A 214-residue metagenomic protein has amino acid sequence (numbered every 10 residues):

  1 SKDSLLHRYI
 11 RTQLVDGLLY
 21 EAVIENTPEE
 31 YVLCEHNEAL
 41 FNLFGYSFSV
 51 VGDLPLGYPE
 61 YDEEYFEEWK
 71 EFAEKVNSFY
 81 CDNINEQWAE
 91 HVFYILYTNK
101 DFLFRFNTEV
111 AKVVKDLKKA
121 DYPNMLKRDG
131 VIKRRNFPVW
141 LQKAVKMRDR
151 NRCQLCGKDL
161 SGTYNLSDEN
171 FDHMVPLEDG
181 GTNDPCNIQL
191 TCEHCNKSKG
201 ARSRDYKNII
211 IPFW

Functional and structural regions predicted by a protein language model:
S1-D129, K207-W214: Extended charged
V110-K158: Short, charged surface segments at domain edges that flank catalytic/cofactor-binding sites
G157, E193-N196: Cys/His-coordinated zinc-binding microdomains
K158-L190, D205, I210-I211: Histidine-centered nuclease catalytic patch
S161, K197-G200: Short functional micro-motifs and their immediate structural scaffolds
L177, C195-S198: Hydrophobic alpha-helical segments
